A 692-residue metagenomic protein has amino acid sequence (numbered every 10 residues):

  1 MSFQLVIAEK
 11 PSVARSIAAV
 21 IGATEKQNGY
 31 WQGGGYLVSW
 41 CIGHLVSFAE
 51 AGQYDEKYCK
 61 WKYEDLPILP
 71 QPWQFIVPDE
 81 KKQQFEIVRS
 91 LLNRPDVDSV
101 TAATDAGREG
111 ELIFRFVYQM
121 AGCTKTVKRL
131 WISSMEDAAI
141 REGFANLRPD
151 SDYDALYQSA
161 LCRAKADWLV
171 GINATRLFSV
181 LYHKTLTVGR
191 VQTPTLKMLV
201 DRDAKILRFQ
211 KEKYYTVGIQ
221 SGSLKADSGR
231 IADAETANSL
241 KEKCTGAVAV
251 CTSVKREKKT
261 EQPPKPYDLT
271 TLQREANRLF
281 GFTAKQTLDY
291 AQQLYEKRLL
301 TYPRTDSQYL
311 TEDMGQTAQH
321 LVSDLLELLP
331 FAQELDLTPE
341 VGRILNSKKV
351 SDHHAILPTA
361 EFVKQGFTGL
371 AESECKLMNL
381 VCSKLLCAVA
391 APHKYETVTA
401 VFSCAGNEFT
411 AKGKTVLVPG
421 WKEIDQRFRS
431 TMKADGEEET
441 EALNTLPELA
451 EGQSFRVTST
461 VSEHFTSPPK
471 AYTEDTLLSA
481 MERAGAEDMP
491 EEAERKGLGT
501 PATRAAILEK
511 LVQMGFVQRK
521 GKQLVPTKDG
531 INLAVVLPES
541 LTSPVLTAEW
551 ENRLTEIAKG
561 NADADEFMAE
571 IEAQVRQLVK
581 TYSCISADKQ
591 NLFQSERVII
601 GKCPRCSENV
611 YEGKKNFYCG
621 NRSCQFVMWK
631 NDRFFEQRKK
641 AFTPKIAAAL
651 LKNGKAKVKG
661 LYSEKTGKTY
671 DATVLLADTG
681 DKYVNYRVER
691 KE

Functional and structural regions predicted by a protein language model:
M1-A164, P468: Intrinsically disordered, low-complexity regulatory segments
S2-L5, A103-A106, H183-T185, R256-K265 (+3 more regions): Conserved short loop/turn motifs at secondary-structure junctions
S2-L5, K81, L92, D98 (+4 more regions): Basic, low-complexity terminal or inter-domain segments flanking catalytic cores
P11-A18, G35-V38, I42, P78-R89 (+18 more regions): Amphipathic alpha-helical transducer elements in NTP-driven molecular machines
W73, P95, D137-S221, R256-T260: C-terminal or mid-to-C-terminal helical accessory/interaction module adjacent to the motor/catalytic core
S223-K225: Auxiliary tRNA-acceptor-end handling modules of aminoacyl-tRNA synthetases
A234-Y267, Q273: Metal- or metallocofactor-binding catalytic centers and their adjacent structured scaffolds across diverse enzyme
